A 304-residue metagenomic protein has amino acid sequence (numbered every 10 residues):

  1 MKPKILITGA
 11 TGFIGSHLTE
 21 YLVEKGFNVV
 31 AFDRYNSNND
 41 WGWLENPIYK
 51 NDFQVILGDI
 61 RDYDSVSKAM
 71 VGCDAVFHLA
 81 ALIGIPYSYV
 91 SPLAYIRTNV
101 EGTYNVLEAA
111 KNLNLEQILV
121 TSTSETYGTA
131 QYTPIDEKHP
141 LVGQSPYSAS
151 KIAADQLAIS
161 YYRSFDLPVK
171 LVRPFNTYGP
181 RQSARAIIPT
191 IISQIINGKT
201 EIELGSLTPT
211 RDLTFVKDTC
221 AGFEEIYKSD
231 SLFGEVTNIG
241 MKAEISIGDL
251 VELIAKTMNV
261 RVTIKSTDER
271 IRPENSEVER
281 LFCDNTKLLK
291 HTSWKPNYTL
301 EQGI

Functional and structural regions predicted by a protein language model:
M1-T177, Y298: N-terminal Rossmann-like NAD(P)+-binding domain of SDR-like oxidoreductases, especially those catalyzing
Y49-F53, F165-P168, I192-E203, S229 (+2 more regions): A short C-terminal helix-loop "cap" of Rossmann-like NAD(P)-dependent dehydrogenase/epimerase domains
V76, T219, F223, I239 (+3 more regions): Non-catalytic, hydrophobic alpha-helical segments
A110, Y162, I195, I226-Y227: Hydrophobic pocket-lining residues that define ligand/cofactor binding sites across diverse proteins
I152, T177-T190, N197-I202, V216-K217 (+3 more regions): Glycine/proline-rich active-site loop of Rossmann-fold NAD(P)-dependent oxidoreductases
A153, L157, Y161, T190-I191 (+2 more regions): Hydrophobic alpha-helix immediately C-terminal to the catalytic Tyr-X-X-X-Lys motif of short-chain
S206, E235-T237, S246-V251, N259-R280: C-terminal "lid/loop" region of Rossmann-like NAD(P)-dependent oxidoreductases
V216, I271-K295: Conserved C-terminal active-site "lid" loop/helix of NAD(P)H-dependent oxidoreductases that clamps the redox cofactor
